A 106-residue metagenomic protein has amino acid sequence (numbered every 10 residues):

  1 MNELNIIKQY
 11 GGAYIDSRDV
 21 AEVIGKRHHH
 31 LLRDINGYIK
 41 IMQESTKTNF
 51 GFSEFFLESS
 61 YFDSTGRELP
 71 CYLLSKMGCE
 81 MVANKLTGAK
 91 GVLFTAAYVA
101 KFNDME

Functional and structural regions predicted by a protein language model:
M1-E106: An anion-engaging/catalytic patch
